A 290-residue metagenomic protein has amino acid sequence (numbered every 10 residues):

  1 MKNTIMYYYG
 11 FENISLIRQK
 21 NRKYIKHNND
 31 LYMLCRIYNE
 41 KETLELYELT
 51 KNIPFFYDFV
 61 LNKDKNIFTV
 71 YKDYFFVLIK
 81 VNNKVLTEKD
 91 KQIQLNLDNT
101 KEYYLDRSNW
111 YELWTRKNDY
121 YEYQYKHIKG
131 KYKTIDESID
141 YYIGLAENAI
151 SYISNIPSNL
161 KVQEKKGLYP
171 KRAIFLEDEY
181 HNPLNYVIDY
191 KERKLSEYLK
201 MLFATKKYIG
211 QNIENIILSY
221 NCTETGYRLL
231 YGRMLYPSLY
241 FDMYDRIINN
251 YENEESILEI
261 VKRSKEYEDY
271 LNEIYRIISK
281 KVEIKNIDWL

Functional and structural regions predicted by a protein language model:
K2-N29, L61: ATP-binding glycine-rich phosphate-binding loop
K26-L105: ATP-binding pocket architecture of kinase catalytic cores
F59, S151-L195: Active-site acidic catalytic loop and adjacent metal/ATP-binding pocket of ATP-dependent phosphoryl transfer enzymes
D73-T87, N118-K129, E192, Y198 (+1 more regions): A glycine-centered beta->alpha junction motif in the catalytic cores of kinase/phosphotransferase enzymes
W110-P157: Active-site catalytic-loop/activation-segment of kinase and kinase-like phosphoryl-transfer enzymes
E177-T225: Active-site Asp-x-Gly
L229-P237: Central hydrophobic cores of alpha-helical transmembrane segments in multi-pass integral membrane proteins
F241-L290: ATP/Mg2+ or Mg2+-diphosphate-binding catalytic cores that bind nucleotide phosphates or diphosphates via glycine-rich
